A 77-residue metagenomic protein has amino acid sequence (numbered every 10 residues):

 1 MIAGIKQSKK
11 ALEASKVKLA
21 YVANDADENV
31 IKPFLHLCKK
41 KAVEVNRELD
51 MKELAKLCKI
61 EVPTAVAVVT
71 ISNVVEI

Functional and structural regions predicted by a protein language model:
M1-V17, D27-N29: Ribosome large-subunit tunnel/peptidyl-transferase-proximal elements
A3, I31-H36, I60, S72-V74: Aromatic-enriched hydrophobic runs in primary sequence
K9-A11, P33-F34, K56-C58: Short, flexible, solvent-exposed loop/turn segments with mixed acidic/basic and small polar residues
E13-K16, K39, K59: Signal for well-folded cores of large energy- and translation-related assemblies
V17-K18, F34: General secondary-structure edge motif
Y21-V22: Alpha-helical transmembrane segments of helical membrane proteins, especially in multi-pass transport, channel
A26-K52: Feature captures the catalytic cores and cofactor-binding loops of soluble hydro-lyases/lyases that act on carboxylate
V43-I77: Short basic, glycine-rich beta-strand/loop surfaces that mediate nucleic-acid
